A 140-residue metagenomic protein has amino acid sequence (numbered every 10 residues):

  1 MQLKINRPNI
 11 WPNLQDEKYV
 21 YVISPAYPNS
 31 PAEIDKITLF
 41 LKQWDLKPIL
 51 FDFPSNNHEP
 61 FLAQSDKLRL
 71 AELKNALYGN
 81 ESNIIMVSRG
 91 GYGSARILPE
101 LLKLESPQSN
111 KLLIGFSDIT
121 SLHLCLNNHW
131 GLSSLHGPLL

Functional and structural regions predicted by a protein language model:
M1-E81: ATP/NTP phosphate-donor binding region
L62-L70, K74, Y78-L140: Active-site histidine-anchored catalytic micro-motif
